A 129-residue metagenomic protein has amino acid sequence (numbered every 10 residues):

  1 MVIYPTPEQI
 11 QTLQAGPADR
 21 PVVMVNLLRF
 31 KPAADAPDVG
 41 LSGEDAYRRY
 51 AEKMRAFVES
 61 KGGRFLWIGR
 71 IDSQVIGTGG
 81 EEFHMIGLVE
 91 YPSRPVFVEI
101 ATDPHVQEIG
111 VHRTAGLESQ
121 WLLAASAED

Functional and structural regions predicted by a protein language model:
M1-H84, P92-V96, S126-D129: Short S/T/G/P-rich N-terminal loop/turn motif that feeds into the first structured element of a domain
L88-E90, P95-D129: Short, Lys/Arg-rich amphipathic alpha-helical interaction segments that bind nucleic acids or acidic protein surfaces
